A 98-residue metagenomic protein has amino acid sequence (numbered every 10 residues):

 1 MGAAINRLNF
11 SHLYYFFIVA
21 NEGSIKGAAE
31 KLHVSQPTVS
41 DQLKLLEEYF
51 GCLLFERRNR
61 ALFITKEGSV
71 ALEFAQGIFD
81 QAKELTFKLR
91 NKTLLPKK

Functional and structural regions predicted by a protein language model:
M1-L8, Y14: A detector for short, charged/polar N-terminal pre-domain segments
N9-H12, Q36, G68: The N-cap/first-turn positions of alpha helices within or immediately adjacent to helix-turn-helix DNA-binding domains
F17-S35: Short helix-boundary/capping micro-motifs
K26, K44-G51, K83: Residue-level detection of the helix-turn-helix DNA-binding "recognition helix"
K31-L32, L43, F50, A71: Core residues of bacterial helix-turn-helix
E47-I64: A short LG(V/I)-centered, amphipathic sequence patch enriched for acidic residue(s) preceding the LG motif
N91-K98: Interdomain hinge and pocket-entrance segments immediately C-terminal to HTH DNA-binding domains
